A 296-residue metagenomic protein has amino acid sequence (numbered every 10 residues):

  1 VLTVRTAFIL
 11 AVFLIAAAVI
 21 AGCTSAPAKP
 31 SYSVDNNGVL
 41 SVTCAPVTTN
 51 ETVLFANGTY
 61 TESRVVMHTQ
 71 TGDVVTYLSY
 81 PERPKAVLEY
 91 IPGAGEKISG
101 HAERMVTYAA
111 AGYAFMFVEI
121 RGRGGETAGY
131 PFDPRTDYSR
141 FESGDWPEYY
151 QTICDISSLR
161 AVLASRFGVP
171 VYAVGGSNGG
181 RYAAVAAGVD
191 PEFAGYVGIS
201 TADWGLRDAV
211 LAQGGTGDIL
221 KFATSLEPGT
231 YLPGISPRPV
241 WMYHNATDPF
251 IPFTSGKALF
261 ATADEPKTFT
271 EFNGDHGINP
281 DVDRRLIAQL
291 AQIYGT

Functional and structural regions predicted by a protein language model:
V1-S31, V39-T49, T296: Secretory targeting signatures
S41-E82: N-terminal cap/lid segment of alpha/beta-hydrolase-fold proteins
K85-G93: Short beta-strand element of the alpha/beta-hydrolase
G100-V118, G125: Short amphipathic alpha-helix adjacent to the substrate-entry channel of hydrolases
F115-I153, D208-L211: Cap/lid segment of the alpha/beta-hydrolase catalytic domain
C154-G217: Primarily recognizes the serine-hydrolase "nucleophile elbow" in alpha/beta-hydrolase and SGNH/GDSL folds
I235-S236, W241-H244: Short beta-strand/loop motif that positions the catalytic acidic residue of the alpha/beta-hydrolase fold
A258-T296: C-terminal catalytic histidine-bearing segment of alpha/beta-hydrolase fold enzymes
